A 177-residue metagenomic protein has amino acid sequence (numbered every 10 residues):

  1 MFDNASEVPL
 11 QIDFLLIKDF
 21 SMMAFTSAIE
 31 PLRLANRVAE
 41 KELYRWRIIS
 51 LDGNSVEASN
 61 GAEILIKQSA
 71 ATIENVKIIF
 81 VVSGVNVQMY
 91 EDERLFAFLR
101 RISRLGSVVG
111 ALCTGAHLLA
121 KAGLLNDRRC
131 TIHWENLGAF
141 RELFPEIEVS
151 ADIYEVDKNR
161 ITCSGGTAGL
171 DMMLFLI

Functional and structural regions predicted by a protein language model:
M1-V109, L118-K121, I177: Extended, subdomain-level signal for the structured scaffold at the beginning of enzyme domains
P9-Q11, R129, N159: Residues that mark the start of a beta-strand
M23, S27, E135, T167-A168: Conserved active-site and cofactor/substrate-binding residues in soluble primary-metabolism enzymes
V109-G110, C130: A short beta-strand/loop micro-motif in the catalytic core of glycosyltransferases that engages the nucleotide-sugar
H117-L125, L170: Acidic/polar active-site rim loop that often engages polyanionic ligands
N126-Y154: A conserved active-site-flanking secondary-structure segment within enzyme catalytic domains
D152-I177: Conserved anion/nucleotide-ligand pocket segment
